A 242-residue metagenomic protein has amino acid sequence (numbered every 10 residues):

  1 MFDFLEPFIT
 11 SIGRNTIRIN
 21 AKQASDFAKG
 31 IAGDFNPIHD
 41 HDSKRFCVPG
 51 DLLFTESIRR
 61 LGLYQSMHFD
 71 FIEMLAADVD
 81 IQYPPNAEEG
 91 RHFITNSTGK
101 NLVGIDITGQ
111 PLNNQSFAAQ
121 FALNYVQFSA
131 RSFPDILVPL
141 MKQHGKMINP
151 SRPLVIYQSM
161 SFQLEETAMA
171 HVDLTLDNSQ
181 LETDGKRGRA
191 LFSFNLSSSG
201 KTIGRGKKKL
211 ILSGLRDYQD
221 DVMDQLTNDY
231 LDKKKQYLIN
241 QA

Functional and structural regions predicted by a protein language model:
F2-A28, E73-L75, N86-D173, L181-A242: HotDog/MaoC-like acyl-thioester-processing domains
F2-H68: N-terminal ordered "arm"
F69-D80: Short, glycine/charge-rich beta-strand/loop segments that flank catalytic centers and engage negatively charged groups
L176: Active-site bordering "gate/hinge" segments that shape substrate access to catalytic or cofactor-binding pockets
